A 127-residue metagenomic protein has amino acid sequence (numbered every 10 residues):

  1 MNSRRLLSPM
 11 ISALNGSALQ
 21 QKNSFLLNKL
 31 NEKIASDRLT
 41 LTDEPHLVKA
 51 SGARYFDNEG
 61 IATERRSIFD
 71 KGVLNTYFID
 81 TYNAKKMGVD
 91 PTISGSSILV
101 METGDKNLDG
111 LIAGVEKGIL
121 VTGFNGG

Functional and structural regions predicted by a protein language model:
M1-L26: Active-site pocket-lining segments that scaffold enzyme catalytic pockets across diverse folds
K29-G127: Dual-mode signal for accessory low-complexity, basic/Gly-rich regions
